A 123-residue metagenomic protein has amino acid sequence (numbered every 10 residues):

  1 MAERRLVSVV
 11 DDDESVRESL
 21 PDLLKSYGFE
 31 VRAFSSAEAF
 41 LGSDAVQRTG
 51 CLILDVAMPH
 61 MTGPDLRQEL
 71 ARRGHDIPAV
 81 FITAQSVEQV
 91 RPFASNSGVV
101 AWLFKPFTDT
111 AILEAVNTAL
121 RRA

Functional and structural regions predicted by a protein language model:
E14-R32: Two-component/phosphorelay signaling modules centered on CheY-like receiver
A33-C51: Acidic, metal-coordinating helix/loop segments flanking the phosphotransfer/catalytic sites of two-component signaling
M58: Receiver (REC) domain active-site loop signature in two-component systems and cognate sites in sensor histidine kinases
Q89, F107-N117: C-terminal output helix
V100: Short, glycine/charged-rich "phosphate-handling" switch motifs in NTP-dependent and phosphotransfer domains
